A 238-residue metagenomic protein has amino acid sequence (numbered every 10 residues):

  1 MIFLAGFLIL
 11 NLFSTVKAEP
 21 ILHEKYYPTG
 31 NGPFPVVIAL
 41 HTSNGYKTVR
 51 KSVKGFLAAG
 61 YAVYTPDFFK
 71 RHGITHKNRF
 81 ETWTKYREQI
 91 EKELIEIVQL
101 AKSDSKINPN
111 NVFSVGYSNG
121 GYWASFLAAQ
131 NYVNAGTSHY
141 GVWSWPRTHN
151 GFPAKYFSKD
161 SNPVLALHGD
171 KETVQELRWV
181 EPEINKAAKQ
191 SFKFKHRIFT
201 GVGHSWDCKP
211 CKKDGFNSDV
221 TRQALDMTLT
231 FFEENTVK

Functional and structural regions predicted by a protein language model:
P33-T42: Short beta-strand element of the alpha/beta-hydrolase
T48, F69-E88, S205-C211: Cap/lid segment of the alpha/beta-hydrolase catalytic domain
T48-P66: Short amphipathic alpha-helix adjacent to the substrate-entry channel of hydrolases
W83-D104: Alpha/beta-hydrolase active-site loop
K106-Y117: Alpha/beta-hydrolase fold nucleophile elbow
G116-G120, A124: Gly/Ala-rich beta-loop-alpha elbow adjacent to hydrolase catalytic centers
A135, G141-I198: The feature captures the conserved acid-bearing segment of alpha/beta-hydrolase catalytic domains
K193-K238: C-terminal catalytic histidine-bearing segment of alpha/beta-hydrolase fold enzymes
